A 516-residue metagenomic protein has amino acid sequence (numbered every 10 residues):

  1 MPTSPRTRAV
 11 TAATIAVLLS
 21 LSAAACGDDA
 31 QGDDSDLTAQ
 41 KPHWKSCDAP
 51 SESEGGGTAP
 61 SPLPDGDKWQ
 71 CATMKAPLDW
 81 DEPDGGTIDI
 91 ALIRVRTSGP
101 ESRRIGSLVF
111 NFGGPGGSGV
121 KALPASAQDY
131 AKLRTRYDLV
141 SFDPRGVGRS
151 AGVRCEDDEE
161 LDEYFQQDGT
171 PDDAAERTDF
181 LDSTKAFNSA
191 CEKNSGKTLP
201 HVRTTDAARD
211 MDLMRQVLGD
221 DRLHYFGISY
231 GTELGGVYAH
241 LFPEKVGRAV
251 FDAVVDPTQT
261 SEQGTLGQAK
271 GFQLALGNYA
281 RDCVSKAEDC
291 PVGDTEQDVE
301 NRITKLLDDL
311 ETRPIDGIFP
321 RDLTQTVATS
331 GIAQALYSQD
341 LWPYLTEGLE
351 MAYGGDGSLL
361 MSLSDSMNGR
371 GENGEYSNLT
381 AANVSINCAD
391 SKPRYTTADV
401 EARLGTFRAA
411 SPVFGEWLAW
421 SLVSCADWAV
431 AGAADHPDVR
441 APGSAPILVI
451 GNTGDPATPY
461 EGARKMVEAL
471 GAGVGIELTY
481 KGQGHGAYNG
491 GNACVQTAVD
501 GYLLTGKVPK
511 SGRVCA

Functional and structural regions predicted by a protein language model:
P2-A12, A24-G169, A175, A208 (+4 more regions): Catalytic-loop region of hydrolases
L92, G471-G486: Catalytic histidine neighborhood in serine/cysteine hydrolases with alpha/beta-hydrolase-type architecture
R154-D168, A239-R302, E347-S362, S366-G371: A catalytic-pocket lid/entrance helix-loop region that shapes and gates access to the active site across common
L218-Y230: Alpha/beta-hydrolase fold nucleophile elbow
E300-S444: Alpha/beta-hydrolase fold active-site neighborhood
G443, L448-G451, D455: Short beta-strand/loop motif that positions the catalytic acidic residue of the alpha/beta-hydrolase fold
P456-G462: Conserved alpha/beta-hydrolase "acid-adjacent" motif
Q483-Q496: Catalytic histidine-centered segment of alpha/beta-hydrolase-like enzymes
